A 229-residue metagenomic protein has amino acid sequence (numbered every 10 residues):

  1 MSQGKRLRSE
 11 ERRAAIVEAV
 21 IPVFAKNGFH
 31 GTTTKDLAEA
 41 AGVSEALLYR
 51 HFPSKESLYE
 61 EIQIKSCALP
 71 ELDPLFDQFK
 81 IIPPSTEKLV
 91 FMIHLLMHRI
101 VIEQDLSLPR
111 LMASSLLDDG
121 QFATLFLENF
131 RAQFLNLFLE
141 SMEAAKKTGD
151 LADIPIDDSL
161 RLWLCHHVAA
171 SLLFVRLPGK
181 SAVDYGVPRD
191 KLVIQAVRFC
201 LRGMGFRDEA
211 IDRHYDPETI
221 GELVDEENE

Functional and structural regions predicted by a protein language model:
S2-Q3, F91-I102, A132-T148, A152 (+2 more regions): C-terminal peripheral helix-coil segments that are non-catalytic and often amphipathic
S9, V17, Q63, T124-L135 (+1 more regions): Amphipathic, non-transmembrane alpha-helical scaffold segments
R12-V20, L37, I62-S66, P70 (+1 more regions): Generic hydrophobic, amphipathic alpha-helix propensity
A15, A19-K26, L111, S115 (+1 more regions): Solvent-exposed, amphipathic alpha-helical segments
A15, V23-S57, E61-I62: Helix-turn-helix
K55, I62, S66, Q104 (+3 more regions): Hydrophobic/aromatic residues within well-ordered alpha-helical segments
P74-S107, D158, L162, V193: Hydrophobic alpha-helical connector segments
E103-L125, F174-L177, P217: Amphipathic alpha-helical segments used for helix-helix packing
